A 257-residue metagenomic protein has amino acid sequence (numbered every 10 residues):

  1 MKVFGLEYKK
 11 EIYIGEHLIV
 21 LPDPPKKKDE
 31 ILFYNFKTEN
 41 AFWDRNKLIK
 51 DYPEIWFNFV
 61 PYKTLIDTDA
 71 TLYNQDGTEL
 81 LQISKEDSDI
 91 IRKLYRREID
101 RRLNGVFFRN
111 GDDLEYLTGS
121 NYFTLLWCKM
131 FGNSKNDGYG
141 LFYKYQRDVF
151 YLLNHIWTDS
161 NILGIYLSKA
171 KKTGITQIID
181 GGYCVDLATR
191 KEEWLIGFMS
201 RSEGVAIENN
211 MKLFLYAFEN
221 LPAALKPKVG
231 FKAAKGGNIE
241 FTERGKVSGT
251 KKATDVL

Functional and structural regions predicted by a protein language model:
M1-L257: Phosphate/NTP-binding elements of NTP-utilizing enzymes
